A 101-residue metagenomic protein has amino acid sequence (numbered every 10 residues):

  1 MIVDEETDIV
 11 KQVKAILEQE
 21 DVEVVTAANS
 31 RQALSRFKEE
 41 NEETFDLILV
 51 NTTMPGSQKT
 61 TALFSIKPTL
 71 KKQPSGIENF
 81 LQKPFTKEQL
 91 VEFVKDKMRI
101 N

Functional and structural regions predicted by a protein language model:
D4-E5, K83: Acidic di-acidic motifs
T7-V25: Two-component/phosphorelay signaling modules centered on CheY-like receiver
T26-L47: Acidic, metal-coordinating helix/loop segments flanking the phosphotransfer/catalytic sites of two-component signaling
N29, P55-K59: Acidic catalytic/metal-coordinating carboxylates
N51-T52: Active-site residues of response regulator receiver
Q58-Q82, K87-K95: Alpha4 helix (beta4-alpha4-beta5 surface) of REC/receiver domains from two-component response regulators
K95-N101: The C-terminal output helix
